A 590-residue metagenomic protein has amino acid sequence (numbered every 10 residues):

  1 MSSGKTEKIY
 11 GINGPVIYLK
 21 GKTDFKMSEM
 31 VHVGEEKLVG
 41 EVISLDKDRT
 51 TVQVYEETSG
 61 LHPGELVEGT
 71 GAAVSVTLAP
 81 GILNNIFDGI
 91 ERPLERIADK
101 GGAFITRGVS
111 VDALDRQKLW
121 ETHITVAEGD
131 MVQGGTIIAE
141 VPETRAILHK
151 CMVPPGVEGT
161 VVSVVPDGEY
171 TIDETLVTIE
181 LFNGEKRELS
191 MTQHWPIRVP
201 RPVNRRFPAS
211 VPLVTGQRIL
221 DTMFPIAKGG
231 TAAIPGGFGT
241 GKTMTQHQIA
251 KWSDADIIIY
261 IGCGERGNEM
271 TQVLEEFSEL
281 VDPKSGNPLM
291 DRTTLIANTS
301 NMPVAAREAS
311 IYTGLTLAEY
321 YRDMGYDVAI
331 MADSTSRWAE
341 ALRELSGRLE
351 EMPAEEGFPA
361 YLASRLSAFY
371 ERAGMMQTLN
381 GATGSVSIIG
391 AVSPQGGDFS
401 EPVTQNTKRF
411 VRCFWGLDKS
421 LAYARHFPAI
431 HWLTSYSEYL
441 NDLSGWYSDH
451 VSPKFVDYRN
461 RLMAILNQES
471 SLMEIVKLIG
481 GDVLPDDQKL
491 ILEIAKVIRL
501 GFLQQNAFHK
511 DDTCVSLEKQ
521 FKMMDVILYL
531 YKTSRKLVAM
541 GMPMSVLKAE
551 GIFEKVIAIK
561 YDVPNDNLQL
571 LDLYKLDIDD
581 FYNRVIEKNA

Functional and structural regions predicted by a protein language model:
M1-A98, G102-T106: N-terminal accessory targeting/assembly segments
K22, E36, A72-A73, E91 (+4 more regions): Short, surface-exposed secondary-structure boundary micro-motifs
S44-T50, P80-E91, I147-D167, E188-R201: Short, compositionally biased
K47-T50, A72, V157-V161, D221 (+3 more regions): Metallocofactor- and cofactor-centric catalytic cores in central/energy metabolism, strongly enriched
V54, S59, E121-M131, V161-E169: Short histidine-centered loop motifs in beta-beta connectors
D99-P155, T171-G230, T245-Q248, P283-M302 (+1 more regions): P-loop NTPase nucleotide-binding/switch module
T222-M223, G229-E554: P-loop NTPase catalytic core
G541-A590: C-terminal amphipathic alpha-helical interaction region
